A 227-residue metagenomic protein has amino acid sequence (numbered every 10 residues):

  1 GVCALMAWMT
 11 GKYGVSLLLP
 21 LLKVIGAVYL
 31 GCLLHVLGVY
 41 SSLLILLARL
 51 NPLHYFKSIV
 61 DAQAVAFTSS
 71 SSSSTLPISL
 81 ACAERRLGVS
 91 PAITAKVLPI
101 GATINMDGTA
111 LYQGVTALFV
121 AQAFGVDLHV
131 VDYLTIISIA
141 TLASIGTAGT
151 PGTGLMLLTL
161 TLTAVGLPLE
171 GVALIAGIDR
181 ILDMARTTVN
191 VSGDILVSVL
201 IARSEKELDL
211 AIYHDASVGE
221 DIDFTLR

Functional and structural regions predicted by a protein language model:
G1-Y13, T116, V120: Hydrophobic transmembrane alpha-helices of secondary-active transporters and Na+-translocating membrane complexes
A7, L30, L34-L46, V120 (+4 more regions): Alpha-helical membrane-inserting segments
T10-K23, L44-F56: Interfacial helix-loop-helix linkers and transmembrane-helix boundary segments in multi-pass membrane proteins
G14-Y40: Entry/N-cap segments of selected transmembrane alpha helices and their immediately preceding amphipathic helices
Y29-L33, A66-S71, T103-L111, T141-T153 (+2 more regions): Hydrophobic transmembrane alpha-helical segments of multi-pass transport and channel proteins
L30-C32, I45-Y55, L87-T94, G125-T135 (+2 more regions): Membrane-interfacial loop-to-helix junctions in multi-pass transporters
D61-S144, S198, L210-I222: Helix-loop-helix junctions within the multi-pass membrane cores of secondary transporters/permeases
G154-E220: Hydrophobic alpha-helical transmembrane segments of membrane transport and translocation systems, primarily multi-pass
